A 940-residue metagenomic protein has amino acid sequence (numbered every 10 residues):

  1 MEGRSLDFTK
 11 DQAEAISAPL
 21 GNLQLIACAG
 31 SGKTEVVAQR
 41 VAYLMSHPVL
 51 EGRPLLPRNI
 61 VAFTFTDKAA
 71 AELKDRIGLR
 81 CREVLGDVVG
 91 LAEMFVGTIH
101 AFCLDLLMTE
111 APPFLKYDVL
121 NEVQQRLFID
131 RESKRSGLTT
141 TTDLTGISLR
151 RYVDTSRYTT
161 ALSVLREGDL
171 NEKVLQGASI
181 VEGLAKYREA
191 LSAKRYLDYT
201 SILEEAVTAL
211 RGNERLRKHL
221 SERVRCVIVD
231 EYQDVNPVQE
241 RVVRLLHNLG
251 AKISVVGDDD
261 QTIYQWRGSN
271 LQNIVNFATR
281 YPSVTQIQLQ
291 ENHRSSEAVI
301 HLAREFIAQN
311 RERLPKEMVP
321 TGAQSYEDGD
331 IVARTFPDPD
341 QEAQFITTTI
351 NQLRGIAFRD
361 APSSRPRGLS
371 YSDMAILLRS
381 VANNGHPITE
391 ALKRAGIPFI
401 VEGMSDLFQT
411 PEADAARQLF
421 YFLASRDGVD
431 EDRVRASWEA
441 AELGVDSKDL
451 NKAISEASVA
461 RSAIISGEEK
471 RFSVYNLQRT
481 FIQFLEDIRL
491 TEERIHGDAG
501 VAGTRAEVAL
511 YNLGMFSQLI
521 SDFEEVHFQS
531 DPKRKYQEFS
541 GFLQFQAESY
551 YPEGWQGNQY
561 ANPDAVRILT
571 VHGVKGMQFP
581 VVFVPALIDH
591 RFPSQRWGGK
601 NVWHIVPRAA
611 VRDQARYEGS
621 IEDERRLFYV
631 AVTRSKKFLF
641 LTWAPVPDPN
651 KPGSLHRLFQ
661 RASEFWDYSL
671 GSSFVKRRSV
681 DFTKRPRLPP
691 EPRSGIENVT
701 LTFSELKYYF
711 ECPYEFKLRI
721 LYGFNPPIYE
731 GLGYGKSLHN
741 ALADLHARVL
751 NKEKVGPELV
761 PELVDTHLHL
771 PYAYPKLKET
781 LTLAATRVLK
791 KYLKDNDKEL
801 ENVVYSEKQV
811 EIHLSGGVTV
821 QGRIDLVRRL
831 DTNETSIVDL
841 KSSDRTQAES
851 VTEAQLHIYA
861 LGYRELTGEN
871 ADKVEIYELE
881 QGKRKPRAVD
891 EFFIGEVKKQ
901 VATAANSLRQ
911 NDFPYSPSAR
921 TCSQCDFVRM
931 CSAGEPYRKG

Functional and structural regions predicted by a protein language model:
M1-F114, K218, H301-R304, D340 (+2 more regions): P-loop NTPase Walker
S5-V36, L56, V61-T64, A69-A70 (+8 more regions): Conserved helicase NTPase motor core
A15, P19, Q24, T34 (+6 more regions): ATP-hydrolysis module of ASCE/P-loop NTPase motor domains, specifically the Walker B Asp-Glu catalytic pair
S31-V37, S283-T285, N292-I397, A424-S425 (+2 more regions): Helicase P-loop NTPase motor core
A382, T389-E390, R417-N650, Q660-L670: Conserved helicase C-terminal RecA-like lobe
Q660-R748, A785, L800, V804 (+1 more regions): C-terminal, charged and often intrinsically disordered regions of DNA end-processing helicases and nucleases
A741-L814: A non-catalytic, helix-rich entry segment at domain boundaries
E811-K899: Mg2+/Mn2+-dependent nuclease catalytic core
